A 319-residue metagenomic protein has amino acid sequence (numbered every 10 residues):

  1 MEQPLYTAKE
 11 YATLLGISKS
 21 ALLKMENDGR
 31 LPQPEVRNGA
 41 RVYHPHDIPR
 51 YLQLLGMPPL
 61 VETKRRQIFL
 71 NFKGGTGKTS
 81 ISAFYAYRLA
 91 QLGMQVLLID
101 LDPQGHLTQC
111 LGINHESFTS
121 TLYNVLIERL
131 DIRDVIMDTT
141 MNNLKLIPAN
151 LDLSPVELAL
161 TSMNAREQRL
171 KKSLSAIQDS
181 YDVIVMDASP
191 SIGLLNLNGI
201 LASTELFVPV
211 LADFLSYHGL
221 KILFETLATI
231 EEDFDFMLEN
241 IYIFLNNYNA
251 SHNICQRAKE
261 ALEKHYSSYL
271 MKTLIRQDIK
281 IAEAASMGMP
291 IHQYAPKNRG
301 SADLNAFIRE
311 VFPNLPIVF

Functional and structural regions predicted by a protein language model:
M1-M25: Polyanion-binding surface elements
L5, D28, D233-F319: C-terminal lobe/tail of nucleotide-utilizing enzymes
L5-T7, D28-P58: Short helix-start
Y51-Q53, Y85, L170-K171, F224-E231 (+1 more regions): Short, well-ordered amphipathic alpha-helices
T63-G105, Q109-L111: Walker A/P-loop phosphate-binding motif and the immediately C-terminal alpha-helix
N71, L101-D179, E283-S286: P-loop/Walker-type NTP enzyme "switch/lid" segment
L92, Q178-D179, V183-R276: Conserved catalytic-core segment of NTP-binding enzymes
I113-S117, T226, E260, P290-I291: Short, hinge-like loop/turn segments at secondary-structure boundaries
